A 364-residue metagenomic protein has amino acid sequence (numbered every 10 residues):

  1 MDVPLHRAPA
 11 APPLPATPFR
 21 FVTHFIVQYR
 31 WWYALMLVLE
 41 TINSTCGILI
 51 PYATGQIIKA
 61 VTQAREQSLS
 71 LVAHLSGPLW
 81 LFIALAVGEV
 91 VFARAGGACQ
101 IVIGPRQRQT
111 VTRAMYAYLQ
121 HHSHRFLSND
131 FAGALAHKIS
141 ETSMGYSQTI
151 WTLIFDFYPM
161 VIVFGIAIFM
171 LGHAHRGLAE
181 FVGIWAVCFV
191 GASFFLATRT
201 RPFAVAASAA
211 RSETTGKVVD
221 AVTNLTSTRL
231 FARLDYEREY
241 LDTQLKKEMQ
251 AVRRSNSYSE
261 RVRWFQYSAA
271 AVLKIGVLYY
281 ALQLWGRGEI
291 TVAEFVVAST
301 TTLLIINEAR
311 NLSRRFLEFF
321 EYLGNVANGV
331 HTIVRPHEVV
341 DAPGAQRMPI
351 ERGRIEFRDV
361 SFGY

Functional and structural regions predicted by a protein language model:
M1-G47, T62-F82, G96-Q100, G104 (+7 more regions): Membrane-integrated ABC transporters
P18, Y29, G96-G104, M115-F164 (+1 more regions): Juxtamembrane loop-to-helix connectors within ABC transporter transmembrane domains
Q28, W32-I42, T152-A206, Y279-E294 (+1 more regions): Transmembrane helices of ABC transporter permease
A34-A95, L171-A179, I275, Y279 (+1 more regions): Transmembrane helix-loop-helix hairpins at lipid-water interfaces of multipass membrane proteins, especially the type-1
P78-A93, A186-C188, S259-K274, Y279 (+1 more regions): Hydrophobic alpha-helical segments in the permease module
N129-A134, A206-N256, N325-V326, G344-Q346: Loop segments that connect adjacent transmembrane helices in multi-pass transporters
A210, R233, S257, L304-V334: Cytosolic ends of transmembrane helices, especially the final helix of ABC transmembrane type-1 domains
I333-Y364: Primarily ABC-family ATPase nucleotide-binding module
